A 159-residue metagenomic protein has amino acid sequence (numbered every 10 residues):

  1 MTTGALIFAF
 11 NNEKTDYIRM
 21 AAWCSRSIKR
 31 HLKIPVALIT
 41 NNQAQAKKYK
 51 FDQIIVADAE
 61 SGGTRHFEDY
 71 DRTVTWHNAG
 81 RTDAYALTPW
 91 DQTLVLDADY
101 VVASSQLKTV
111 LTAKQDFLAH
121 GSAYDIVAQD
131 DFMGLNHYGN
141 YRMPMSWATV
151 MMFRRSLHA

Functional and structural regions predicted by a protein language model:
M1-A159: Glycosyltransferase catalytic domains, chiefly GT-A lineage
